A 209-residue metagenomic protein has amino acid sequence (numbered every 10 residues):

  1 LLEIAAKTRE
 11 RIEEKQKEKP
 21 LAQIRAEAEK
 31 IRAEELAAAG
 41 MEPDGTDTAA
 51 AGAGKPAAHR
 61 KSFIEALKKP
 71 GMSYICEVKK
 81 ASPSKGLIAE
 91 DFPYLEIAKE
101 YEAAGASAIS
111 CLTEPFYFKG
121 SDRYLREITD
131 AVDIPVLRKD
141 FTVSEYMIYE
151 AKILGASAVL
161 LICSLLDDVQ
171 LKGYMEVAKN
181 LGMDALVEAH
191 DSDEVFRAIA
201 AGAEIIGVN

Functional and structural regions predicted by a protein language model:
L1-A89: An N-cap/entry alpha-helix motif that binds or orients negatively charged groups
Q16, T113, I199: Short, flexible helix/strand-to-coil boundary loops that buttress conserved ligand/catalytic motifs in alpha/beta
A28, P83-G86, A108-L125: Glycine-rich, proline-tolerant flexible connector loops at the mouths of alpha/beta enzymes
Y74-V78, I109-C111, V136-K139, V159-L161 (+2 more regions): Hydrophobic faces of well-ordered beta-strands that scaffold small-molecule active sites in alpha/beta enzyme cores
V78-P93, P135-T142, L186-E188: Active-site mouth loops of central-metabolism enzymes
E90-I109, A131, I148-S157, Y174 (+2 more regions): Alpha/beta enzyme core
E114-I128, F141-Y149, L161-V177, D193-R197: Active-site-adjacent beta->alpha loops and helix N-cap segments on the catalytic face of soluble alpha/beta enzymes
